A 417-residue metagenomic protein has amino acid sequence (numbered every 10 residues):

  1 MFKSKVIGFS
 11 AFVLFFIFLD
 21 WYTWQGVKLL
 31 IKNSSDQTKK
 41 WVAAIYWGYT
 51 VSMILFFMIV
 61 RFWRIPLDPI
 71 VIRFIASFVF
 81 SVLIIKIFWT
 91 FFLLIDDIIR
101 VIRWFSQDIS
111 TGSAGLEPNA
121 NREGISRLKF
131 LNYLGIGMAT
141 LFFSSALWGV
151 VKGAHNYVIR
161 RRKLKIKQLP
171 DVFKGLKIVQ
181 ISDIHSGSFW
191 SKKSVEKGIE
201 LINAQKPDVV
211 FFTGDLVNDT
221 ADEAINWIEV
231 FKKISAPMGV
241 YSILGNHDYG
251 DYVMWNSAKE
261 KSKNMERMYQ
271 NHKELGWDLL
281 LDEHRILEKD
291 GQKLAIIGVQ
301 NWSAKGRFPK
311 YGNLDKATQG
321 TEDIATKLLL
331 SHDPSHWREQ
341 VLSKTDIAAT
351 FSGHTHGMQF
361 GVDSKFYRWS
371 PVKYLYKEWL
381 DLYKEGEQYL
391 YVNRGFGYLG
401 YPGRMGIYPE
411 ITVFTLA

Functional and structural regions predicted by a protein language model:
M1-H155: Non-catalytic terminal accessory segments
V6-W21, K39, V60-I70, S126 (+2 more regions): N-terminal active-site segment of His-dependent metallophosphoesterases
R61-R64, R73, K86, R100-R103 (+11 more regions): Arginine residue identity/basic-tract feature
Q168-A417: Soluble catalytic domains of enzymes that build or remodel membrane lipids, polysaccharides, and related
